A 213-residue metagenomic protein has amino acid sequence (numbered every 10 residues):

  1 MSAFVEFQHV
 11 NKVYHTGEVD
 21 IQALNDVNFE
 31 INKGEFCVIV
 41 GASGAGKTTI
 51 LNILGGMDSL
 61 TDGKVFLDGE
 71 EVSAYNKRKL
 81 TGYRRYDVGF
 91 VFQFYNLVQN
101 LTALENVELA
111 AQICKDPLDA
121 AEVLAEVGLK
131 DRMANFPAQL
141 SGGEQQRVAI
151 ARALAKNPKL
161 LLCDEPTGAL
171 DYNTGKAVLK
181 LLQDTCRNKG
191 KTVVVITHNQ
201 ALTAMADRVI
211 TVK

Functional and structural regions predicted by a protein language model:
F4-F7, N11-V212: ABC family nucleotide-binding domain
